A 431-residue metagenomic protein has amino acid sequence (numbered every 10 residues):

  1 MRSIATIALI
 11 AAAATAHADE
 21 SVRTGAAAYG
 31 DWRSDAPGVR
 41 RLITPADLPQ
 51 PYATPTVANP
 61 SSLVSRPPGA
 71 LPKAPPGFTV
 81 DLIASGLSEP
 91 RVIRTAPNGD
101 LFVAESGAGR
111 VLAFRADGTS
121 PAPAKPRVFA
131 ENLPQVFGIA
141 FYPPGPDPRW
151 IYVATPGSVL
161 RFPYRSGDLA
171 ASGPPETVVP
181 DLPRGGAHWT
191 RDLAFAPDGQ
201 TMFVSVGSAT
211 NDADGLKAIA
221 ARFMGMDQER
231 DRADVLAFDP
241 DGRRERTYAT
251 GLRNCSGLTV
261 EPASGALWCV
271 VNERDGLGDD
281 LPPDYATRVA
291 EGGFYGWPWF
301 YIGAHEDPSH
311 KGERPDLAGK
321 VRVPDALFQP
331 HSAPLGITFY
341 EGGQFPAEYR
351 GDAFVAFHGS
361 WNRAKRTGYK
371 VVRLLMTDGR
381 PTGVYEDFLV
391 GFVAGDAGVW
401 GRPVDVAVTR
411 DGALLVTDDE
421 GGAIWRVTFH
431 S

Functional and structural regions predicted by a protein language model:
S21-P75, P148, T190, S208-R243 (+5 more regions): Beta-propeller domain segments
L82-L87, V128-P134, V178-G185, T247-G251 (+3 more regions): Surface loop/turn motifs at the tips and blade-to-blade linkers of beta-strand repeat domains
P90-R91, R110-P144: Blade-loop segments of beta-propeller domains
A96, A104, Y152-P156, F162 (+5 more regions): Residue-level marker for isolated small/hydroxyl-bearing positions within beta-strands of beta-sheet-rich domains
P126, A130-Y142, R149, G157-P197 (+1 more regions): Asp-box/WD-like beta-propeller blade repeats and closely related beta-sheet repeat scaffolds
